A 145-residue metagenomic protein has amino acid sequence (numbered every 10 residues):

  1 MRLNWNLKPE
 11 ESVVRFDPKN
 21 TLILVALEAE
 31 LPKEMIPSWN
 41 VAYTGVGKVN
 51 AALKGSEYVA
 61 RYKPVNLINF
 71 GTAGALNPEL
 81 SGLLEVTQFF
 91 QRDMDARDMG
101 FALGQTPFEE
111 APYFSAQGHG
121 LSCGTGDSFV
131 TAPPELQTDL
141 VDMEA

Functional and structural regions predicted by a protein language model:
M1-S12: N-terminal amphipathic/basic-hydrophobic helices that include classical n-h-c signal peptides and signal-anchor
L3-W5, K19, V65: Intrinsic-disorder/low-complexity regions
P9, R15-M35, A42: N-terminal beta1-alpha1 ligand-phosphate binding loop
V13-V14, P134: A short acidic-Thr-Gly-centered motif at the start of a beta-strand
A29-A145: Glycine-rich phosphate- or other oxyanion-binding loops that anchor nucleotides, phosphorylated ligands
